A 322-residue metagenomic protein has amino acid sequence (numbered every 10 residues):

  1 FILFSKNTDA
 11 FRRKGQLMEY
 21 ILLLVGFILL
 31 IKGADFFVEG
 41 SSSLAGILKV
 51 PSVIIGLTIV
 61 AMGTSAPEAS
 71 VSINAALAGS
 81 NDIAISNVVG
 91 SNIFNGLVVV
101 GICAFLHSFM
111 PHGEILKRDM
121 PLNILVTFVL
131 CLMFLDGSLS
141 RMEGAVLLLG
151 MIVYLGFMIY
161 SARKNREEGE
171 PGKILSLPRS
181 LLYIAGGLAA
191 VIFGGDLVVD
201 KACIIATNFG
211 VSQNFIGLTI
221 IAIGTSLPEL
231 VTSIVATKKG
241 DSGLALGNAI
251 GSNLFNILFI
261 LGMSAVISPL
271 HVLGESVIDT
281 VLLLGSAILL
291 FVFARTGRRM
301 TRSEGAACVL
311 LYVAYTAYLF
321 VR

Functional and structural regions predicted by a protein language model:
F1-R322: Hydrophobic alpha-helical segments, chiefly the membrane-spanning helices and signal/signal-anchor peptides
